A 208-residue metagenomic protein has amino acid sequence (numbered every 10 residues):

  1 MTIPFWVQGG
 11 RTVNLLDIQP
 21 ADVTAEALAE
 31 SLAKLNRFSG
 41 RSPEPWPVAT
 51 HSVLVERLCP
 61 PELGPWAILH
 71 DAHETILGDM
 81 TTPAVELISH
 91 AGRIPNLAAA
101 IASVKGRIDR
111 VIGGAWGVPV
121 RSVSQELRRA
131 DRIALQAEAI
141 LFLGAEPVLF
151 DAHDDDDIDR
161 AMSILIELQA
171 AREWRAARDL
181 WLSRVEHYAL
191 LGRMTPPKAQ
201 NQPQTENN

Functional and structural regions predicted by a protein language model:
M1-N208: Metal-dependent phosphohydrolase cores
